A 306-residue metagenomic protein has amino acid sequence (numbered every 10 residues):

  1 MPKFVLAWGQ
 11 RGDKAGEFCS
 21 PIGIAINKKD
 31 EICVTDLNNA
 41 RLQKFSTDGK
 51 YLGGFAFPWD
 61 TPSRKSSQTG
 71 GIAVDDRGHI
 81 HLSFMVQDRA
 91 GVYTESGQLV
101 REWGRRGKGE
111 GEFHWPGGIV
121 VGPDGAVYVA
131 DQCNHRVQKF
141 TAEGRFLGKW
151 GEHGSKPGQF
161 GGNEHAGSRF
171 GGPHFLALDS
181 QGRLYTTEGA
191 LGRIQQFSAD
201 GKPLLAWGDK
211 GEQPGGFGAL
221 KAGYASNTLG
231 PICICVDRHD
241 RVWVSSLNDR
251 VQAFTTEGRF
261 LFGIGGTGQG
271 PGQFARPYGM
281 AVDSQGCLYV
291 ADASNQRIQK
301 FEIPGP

Functional and structural regions predicted by a protein language model:
M1-P306: Eukaryotic scaffold repeat domains enriched in small/polar residues
